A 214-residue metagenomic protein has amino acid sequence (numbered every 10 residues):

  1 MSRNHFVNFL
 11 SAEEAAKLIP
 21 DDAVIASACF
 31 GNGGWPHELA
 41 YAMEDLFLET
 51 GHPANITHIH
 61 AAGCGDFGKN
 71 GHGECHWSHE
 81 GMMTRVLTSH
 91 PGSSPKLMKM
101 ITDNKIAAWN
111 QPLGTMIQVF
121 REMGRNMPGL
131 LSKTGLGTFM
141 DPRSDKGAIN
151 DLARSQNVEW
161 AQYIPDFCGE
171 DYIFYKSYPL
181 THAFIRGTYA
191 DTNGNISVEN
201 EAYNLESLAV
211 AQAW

Functional and structural regions predicted by a protein language model:
M1-W214: Conserved alpha/beta enzyme-core scaffold
